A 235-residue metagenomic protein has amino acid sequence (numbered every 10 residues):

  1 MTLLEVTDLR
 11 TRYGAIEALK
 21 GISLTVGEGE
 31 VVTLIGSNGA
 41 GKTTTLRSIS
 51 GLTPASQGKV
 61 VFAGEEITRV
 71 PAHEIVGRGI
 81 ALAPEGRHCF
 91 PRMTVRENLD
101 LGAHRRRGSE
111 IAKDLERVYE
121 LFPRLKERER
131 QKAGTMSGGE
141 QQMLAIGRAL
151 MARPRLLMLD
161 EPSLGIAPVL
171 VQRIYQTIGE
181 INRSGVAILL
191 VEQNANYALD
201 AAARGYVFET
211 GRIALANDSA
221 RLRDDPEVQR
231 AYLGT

Functional and structural regions predicted by a protein language model:
T2-T235: Glycine-rich phosphate-binding loops of nucleotide-dependent enzymes
